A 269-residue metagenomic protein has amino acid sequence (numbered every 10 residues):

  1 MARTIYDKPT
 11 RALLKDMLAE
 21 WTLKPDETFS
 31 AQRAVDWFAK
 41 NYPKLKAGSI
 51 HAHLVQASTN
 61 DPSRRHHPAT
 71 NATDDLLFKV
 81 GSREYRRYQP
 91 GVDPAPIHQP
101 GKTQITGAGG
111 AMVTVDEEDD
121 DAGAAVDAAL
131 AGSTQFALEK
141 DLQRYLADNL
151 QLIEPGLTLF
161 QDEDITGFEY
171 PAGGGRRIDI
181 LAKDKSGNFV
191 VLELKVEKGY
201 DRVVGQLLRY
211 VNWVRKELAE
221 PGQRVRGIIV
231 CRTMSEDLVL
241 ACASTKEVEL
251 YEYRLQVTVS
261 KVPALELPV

Functional and structural regions predicted by a protein language model:
A2-K8, K15-K24, R33-P62, D93-V269: Charged, terminal alpha-helix-loop-beta segments that serve as non-catalytic nucleic-acid engagement and/or assembly
H51, V55-E84: Basic Lys/Arg-rich medium-length flanking segments in nuclear and chromatin-associated proteins
D74-D75, K79-P100: Death-fold interaction domains
